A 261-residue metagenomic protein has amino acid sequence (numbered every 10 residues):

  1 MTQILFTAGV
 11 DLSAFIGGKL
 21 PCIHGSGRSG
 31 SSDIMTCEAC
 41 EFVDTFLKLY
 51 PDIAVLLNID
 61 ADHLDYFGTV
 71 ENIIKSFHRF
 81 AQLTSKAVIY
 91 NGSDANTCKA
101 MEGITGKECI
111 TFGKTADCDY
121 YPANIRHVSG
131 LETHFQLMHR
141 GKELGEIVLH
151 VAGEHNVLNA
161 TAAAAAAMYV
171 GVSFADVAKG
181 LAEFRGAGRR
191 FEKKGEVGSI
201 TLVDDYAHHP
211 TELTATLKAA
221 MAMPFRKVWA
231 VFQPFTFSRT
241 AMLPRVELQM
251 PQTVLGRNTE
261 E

Functional and structural regions predicted by a protein language model:
M1-G92, N96-E108, T161, M168-V170 (+1 more regions): Phosphate-binding loop of NTP-binding sites
A14-G18, G92, G106-S129, V148-E154 (+1 more regions): Beta-strand->loop->alpha-helix junctions that form or flank phosphate-binding loops in nucleotide-handling enzymes
C22-I23, T97-C98, D119, F184 (+1 more regions): Generic structural signal for helix capping and beta-alpha/helix-loop junctions
G27, P122-I125, F191-K194: A structural signal for short hydrophobic beta-strand segments in well-ordered beta-sheet cores
S32-I34, C40, I125, R140-K142 (+1 more regions): Well-ordered beta-strand scaffold positions
K48-L49, H127-L131: Short, flexible loop/turn motifs enriched in small residues
I53, G130-L131, F135, H139-G256: Nucleotide phosphate-binding/pyrophosphate-handling subdomain across enzymes that bind or process nucleotide phosphates
A87-G92, W229-F232, L255-E261: Short internal beta-strands
